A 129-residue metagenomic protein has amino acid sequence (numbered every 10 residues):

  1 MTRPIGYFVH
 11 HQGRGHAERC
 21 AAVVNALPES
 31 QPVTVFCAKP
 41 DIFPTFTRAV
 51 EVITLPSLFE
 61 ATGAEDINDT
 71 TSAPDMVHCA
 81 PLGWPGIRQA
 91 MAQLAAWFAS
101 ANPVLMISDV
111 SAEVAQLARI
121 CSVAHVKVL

Functional and structural regions predicted by a protein language model:
M1-G6: Extreme N-terminal starter segment of soluble prokaryotic enzymes
F8-A21: A short, glycine/small-residue-rich beta-strand->loop->alpha-helix junction that serves as a flexible
H10-H11, V33-G86: Conserved nucleotide-sugar phosphate-binding/catalytic loop shared by glycosyltransferases and other
A17, D41-P44, A112-Q116: Short, well-ordered alpha-helical microsegments
A22-Q31, P44-T45: A short, Lys/Arg-enriched amphipathic alpha-helix followed by its capping loop at the start of a domain
E29-T34, N102-M106: Short active-site oxyanion
Q93-L129: Conserved nucleotide-sugar donor-interacting segment of glycosyltransferase catalytic cores, predominantly GT-B
